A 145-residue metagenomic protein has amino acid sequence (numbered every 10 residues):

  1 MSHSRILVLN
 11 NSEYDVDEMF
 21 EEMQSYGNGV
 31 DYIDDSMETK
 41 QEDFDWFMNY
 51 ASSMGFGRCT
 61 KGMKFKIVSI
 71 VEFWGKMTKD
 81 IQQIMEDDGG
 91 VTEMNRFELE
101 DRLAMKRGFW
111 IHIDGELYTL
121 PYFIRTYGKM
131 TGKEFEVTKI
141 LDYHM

Functional and structural regions predicted by a protein language model:
M1-I33, V137-M145: Short, extreme N-terminal segment that most often corresponds to the first beta-strand
N28-Y127, T131: Low-complexity, serine/threonine/proline-enriched polar segments
